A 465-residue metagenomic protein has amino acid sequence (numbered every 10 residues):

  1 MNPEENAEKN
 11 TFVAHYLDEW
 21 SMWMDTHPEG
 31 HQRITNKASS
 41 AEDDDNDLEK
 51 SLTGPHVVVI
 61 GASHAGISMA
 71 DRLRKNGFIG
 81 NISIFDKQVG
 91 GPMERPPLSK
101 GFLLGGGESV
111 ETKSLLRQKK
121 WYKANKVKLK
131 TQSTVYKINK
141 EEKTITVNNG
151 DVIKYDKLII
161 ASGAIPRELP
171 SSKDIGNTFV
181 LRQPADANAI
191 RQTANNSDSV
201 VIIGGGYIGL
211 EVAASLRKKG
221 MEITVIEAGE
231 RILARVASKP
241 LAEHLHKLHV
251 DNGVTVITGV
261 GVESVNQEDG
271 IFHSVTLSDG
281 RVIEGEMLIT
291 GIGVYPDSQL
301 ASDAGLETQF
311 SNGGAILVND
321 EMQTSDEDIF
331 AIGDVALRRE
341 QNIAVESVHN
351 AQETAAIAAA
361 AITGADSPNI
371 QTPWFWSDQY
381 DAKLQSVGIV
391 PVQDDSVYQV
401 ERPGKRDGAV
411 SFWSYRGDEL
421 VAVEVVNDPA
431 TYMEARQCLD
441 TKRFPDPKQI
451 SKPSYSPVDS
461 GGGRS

Functional and structural regions predicted by a protein language model:
N2, N10-I60, R117-V201, G259 (+4 more regions): FAD-binding core/adjacent interface of flavoenzyme oxidoreductases
T11-V13, D18-W23, P28-V57, A62 (+1 more regions): Mid-to-C-terminal Rossmann-like scaffold of FAD/NAD(P)H-dependent oxidoreductases
E49-K128, A213-A237, E434: Beta1-alpha1 glycine-rich phosphate/pyrophosphate-binding loop at the start of Rossmann-like nucleotide-binding domains
S63-I67, V89, A164-P166, A185 (+3 more regions): Residue-level detector of alpha-helix initiation sites
I79-S83, K123-T146, I153, K219-V318: A Rossmann-like FAD-binding core segment of flavoenzymes
G176-S197, I271-T276, R281-A360, K448-S451: FAD-site-proximal beta/loop scaffold in flavoenzymes
P429-P445: A short, polar/charged loop-to-alpha-helix boundary motif
D446-S465: Cysteine/selenocysteine-centered motifs that mediate thiol-based redox chemistry or coordinate metal-sulfur cofactors
